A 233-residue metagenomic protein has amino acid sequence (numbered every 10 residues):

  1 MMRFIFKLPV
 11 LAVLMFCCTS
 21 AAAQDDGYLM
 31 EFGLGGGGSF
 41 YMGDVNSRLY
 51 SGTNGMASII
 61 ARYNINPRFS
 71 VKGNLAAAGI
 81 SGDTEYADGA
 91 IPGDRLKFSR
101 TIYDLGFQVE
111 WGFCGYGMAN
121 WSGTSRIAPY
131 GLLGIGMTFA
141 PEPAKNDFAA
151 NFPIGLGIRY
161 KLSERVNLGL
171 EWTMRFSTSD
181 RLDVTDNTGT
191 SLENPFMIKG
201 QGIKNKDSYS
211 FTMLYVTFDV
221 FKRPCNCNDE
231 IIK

Functional and structural regions predicted by a protein language model:
A23-R62, F211-P224: Short glycine/proline- and aromatic-enriched beta-strand/turn motifs that initiate or cap beta-hairpins
G27, N64-R68, C114-Y116, K161-S163 (+1 more regions): Outer-membrane beta-barrel channels and translocator barrels
Y28, S51-G55, T101-L105, S125-I127 (+2 more regions): Residues that define the transmembrane beta-barrel architecture of outer-membrane proteins
L34-G38, I59-Y63, F107-W111, L133-M137 (+3 more regions): Residues on the lipid-exposed face of transmembrane beta-strands in outer-membrane beta-barrel proteins
S39-G43, N74, A78-G82, G136-A140 (+2 more regions): Structural signature of outer-membrane beta-barrel domains
V45-L49, T84-A90, W121-G123, E142-F148 (+1 more regions): Outer-membrane beta-barrel translocator domains and adjoining extracellular loop/strand segments of Gram-negative
F69-P143, M213: Gram-negative (and chloroplast) outer-membrane scaffold detector with strong preference for beta-barrel transmembrane
S163-K233: Predominantly the C-terminal beta-signal and adjacent terminal strand-loop region of outer-membrane beta-barrel
